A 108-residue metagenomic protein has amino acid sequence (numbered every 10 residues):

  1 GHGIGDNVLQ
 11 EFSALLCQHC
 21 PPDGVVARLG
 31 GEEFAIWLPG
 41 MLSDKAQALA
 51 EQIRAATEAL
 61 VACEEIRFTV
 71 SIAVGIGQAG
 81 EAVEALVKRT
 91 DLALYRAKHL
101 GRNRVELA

Functional and structural regions predicted by a protein language model:
G1-Q18, A27-G31, A35-I36, S43-E51 (+2 more regions): Conserved long alpha-helical elements within nucleotide-processing catalytic cores of c-di-GMP signaling and class III
G24-V25, V61: Glycine-rich ATP-lid/hinge loop adjacent to the conserved G-boxes
V25-R28, I66: A short pre-motif secondary-structure segment
F34, V70-V74: A structural signal for short, well-ordered beta-strand segments
W37-P39, G75-I76: Short hydrophobic/aromatic beta-strand micro-patches that form the beta-sheet surface supporting nucleotide- or nucleic
Q47-A50, G77-L107: Catalytic-core segments of nucleotide cyclases and related cyclic-nucleotide turnover enzymes
